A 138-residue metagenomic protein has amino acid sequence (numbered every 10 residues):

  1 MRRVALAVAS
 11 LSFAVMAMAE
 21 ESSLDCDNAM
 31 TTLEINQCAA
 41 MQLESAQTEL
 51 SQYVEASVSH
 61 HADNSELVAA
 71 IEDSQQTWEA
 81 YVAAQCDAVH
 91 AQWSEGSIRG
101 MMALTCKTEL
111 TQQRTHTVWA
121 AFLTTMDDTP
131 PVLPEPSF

Functional and structural regions predicted by a protein language model:
M1-S10: Sec-dependent signal peptide recognition, specifically the positively charged N-region followed immediately by
S12-A17: N-terminal signal peptide c-region/cleavage motif recognized by signal peptidases
A19-F138: N-terminal alpha-helical modules
